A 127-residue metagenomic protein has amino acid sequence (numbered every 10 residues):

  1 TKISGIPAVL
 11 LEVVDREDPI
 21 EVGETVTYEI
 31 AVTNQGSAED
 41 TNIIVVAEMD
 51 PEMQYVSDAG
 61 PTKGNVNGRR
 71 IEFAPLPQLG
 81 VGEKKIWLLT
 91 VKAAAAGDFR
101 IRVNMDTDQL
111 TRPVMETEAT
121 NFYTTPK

Functional and structural regions predicted by a protein language model:
T1-K127: Exported/extracytosolic protein signature
